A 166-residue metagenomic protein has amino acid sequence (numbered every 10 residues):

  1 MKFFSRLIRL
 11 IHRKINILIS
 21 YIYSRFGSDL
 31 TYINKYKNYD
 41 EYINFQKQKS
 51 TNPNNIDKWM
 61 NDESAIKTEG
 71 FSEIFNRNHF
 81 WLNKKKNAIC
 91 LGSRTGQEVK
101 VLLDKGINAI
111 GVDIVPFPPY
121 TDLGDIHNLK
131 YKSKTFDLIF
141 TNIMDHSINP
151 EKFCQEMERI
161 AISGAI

Functional and structural regions predicted by a protein language model:
M1-S28: Short hydrophobic helices that act as membrane-entry/anchoring signals
L18-W81: Class I SAM-dependent methyltransferase Rossmann-like catalytic core, especially the SAM/SAH-binding loop
L82, S147, I160-I162: A generic alpha-to-beta junction signature in SAM-dependent methyltransferases
K85-L129: Class I SAM-dependent methyltransferase SAM/SAH-binding core
K86-I89, T135, I162: Residues that mark the start of a beta-strand
H127-I139: A short acidic, Gly/Pro-enriched loop at the edge of an enzyme's catalytic core that lines a small-molecule cofactor
D137-P150: A short SAM/SAH-binding and catalytic strip from SAM-dependent methyltransferases
E151-I166: A short glycine-rich, Lys/Arg-flanked "PGG" loop and its adjoining helix->strand segment in the class I
